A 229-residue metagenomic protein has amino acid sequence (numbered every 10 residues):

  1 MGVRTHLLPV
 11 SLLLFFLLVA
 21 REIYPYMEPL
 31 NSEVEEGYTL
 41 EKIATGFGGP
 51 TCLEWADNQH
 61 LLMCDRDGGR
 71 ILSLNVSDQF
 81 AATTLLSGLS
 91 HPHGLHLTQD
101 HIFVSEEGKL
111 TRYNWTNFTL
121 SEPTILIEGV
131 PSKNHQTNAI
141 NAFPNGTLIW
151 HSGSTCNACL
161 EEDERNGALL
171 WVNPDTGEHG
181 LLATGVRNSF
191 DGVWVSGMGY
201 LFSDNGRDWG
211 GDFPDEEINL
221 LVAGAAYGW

Functional and structural regions predicted by a protein language model:
M1-R21: Secretory targeting signatures
I23-E36, T137, S154-A158, E164-G167 (+3 more regions): Beta-propeller domain segments
E28-T45, D78-G88, W115-S132, E162-D191: Blade-edge beta-strand/turn elements of extracellular beta-propeller and related beta-sheet repeat scaffolds
G46-Q59, G88-E107, P131-T147, T184-G199: Beta-rich, blade/repeat-based domains predominating in secreted/periplasmic proteins but also intracellular
L62-C64, V104, I149-H151, L201-D204: Residue position within the beta-strands of beta-propeller blades
D65-D67, E107-K109, G153-T155, N205-R207: Short loop/turn segments immediately following the C-termini of beta-strands
R70-L72, K109-T111, A168-L170, E217: A short loop-to-beta-strand structural motif that recurs across blades of beta-propeller domains
L74-S77, Y113-T119, V222-Y227: Short loop/turn segments immediately following beta-strands, especially the blade-tip and inter-blade linker loops
